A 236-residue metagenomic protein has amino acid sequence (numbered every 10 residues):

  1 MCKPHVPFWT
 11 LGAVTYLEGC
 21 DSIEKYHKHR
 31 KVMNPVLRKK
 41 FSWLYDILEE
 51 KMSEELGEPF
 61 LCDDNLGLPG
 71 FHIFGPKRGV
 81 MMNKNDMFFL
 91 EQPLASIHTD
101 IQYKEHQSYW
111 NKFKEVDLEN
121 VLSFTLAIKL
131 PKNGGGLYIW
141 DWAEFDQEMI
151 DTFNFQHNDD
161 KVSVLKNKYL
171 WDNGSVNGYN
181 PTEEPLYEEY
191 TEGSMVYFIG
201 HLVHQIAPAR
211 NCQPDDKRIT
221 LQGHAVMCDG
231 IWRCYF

Functional and structural regions predicted by a protein language model:
M1-E18: Intrinsically disordered, low-complexity, charge-biased terminal/linker regions in eukaryotic proteins
V14-E91, S108-D117: Signature of the catalytic double-stranded beta-helix
V80-E189, R233: Catalytic core of non-heme Fe(II) oxygenases with the double-stranded beta-helix
L122-L126, Q213-I231: A short hydrophobic beta-strand segment most commonly corresponding to one strand of the jelly-roll/cupin
D141-E144, R210, A225: A short beta-strand motif that forms part of the nucleic acid-binding face of small beta-barrel RNA-binding folds
Y179, V196-F198, D229: Alpha-helical transmembrane segments of integral membrane proteins
L186, V203-C212: Short beta-strand His + acidic residue motifs that chelate non-heme Fe in jelly-roll/DSBH and cupin folds
E188-H204: Conserved metal-binding segment of the jelly-roll/cupin
